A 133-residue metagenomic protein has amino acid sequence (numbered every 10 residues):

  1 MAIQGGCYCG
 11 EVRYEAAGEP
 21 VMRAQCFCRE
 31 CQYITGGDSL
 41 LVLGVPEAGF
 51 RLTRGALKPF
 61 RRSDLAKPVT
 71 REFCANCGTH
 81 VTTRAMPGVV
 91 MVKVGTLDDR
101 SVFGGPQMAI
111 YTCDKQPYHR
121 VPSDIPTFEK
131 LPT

Functional and structural regions predicted by a protein language model:
M1-G6, E11-T133: A short Gly-Trp-Pro
